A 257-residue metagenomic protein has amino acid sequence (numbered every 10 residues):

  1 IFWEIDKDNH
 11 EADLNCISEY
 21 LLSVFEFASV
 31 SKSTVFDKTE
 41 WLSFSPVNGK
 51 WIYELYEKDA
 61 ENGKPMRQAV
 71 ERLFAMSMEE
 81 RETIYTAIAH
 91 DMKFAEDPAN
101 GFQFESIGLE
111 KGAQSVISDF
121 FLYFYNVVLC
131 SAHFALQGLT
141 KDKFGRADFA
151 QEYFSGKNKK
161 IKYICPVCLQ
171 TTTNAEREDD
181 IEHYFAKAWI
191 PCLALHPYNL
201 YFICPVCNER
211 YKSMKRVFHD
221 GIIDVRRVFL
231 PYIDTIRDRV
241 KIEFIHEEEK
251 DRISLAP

Functional and structural regions predicted by a protein language model:
I1-F134: N-terminal accessory alpha/beta regions
H10, H183, N208: Histidine-centered active-site/metal-ligand motif
C16, C130, C168, C192 (+1 more regions): Generic recognition of cysteine residues
D59-K64, K93-F104, K111, L136-G145 (+3 more regions): Intrinsically disordered, low-complexity coil segments
F104-I164, W189-L195: Short, charged surface segments at domain edges that flank catalytic/cofactor-binding sites
Q151-E178, C204: Short cysteine-rich loop/turn motifs with clustered Cys
L169-N199, K215-V217: Histidine-centered nuclease catalytic patch
N199-P257: Domain-exit/linker segments immediately C-terminal to small folded modules
